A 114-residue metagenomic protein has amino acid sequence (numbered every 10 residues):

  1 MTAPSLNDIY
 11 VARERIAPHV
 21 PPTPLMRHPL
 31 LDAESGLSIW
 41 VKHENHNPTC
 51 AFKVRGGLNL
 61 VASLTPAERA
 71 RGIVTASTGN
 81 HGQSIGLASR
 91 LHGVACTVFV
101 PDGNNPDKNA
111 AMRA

Functional and structural regions predicted by a protein language model:
M1-A114: PLP-dependent amino-acid enzyme catalytic core
